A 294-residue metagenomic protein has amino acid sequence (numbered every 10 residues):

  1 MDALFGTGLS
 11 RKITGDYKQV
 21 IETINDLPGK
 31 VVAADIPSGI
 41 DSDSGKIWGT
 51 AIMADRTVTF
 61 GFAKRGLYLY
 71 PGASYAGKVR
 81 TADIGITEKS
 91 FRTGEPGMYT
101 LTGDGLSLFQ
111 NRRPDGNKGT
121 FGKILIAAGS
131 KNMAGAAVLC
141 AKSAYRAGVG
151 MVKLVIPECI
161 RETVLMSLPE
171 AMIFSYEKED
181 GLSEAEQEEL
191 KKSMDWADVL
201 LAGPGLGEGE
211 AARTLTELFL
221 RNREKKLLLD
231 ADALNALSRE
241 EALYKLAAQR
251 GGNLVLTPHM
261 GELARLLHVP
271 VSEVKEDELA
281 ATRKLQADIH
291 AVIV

Functional and structural regions predicted by a protein language model:
L4, G8-E95: Internal gly/pro-rich beta-alpha loop/helix module that stabilizes soluble enzyme cofactors or their anionic handles
L9-I13, D43-S44, A211-R213, D230 (+1 more regions): Conserved ATPase-coupling elements of RecA-like P-loop NTPase cores
D16-P37, L218, N222-S238, V255: Short, acidic/small-residue loops that bind anionic groups at enzyme active sites
I36, F60-F62, S130, A231 (+1 more regions): Residues immediately flanking
R56, L67-L227, N235-V294: Small-residue (G/A/S/T)-rich helix-start motifs and N-terminal tracts that mark the onset
